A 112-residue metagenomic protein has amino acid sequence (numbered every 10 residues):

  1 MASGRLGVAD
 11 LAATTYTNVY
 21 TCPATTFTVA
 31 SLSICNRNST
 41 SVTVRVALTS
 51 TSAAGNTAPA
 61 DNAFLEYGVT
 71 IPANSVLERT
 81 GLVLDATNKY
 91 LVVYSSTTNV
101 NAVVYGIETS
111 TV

Functional and structural regions predicted by a protein language model:
M1-F27, S31, V44, Y94-V112: C-terminal interaction-tip segments
S3-L6, T51-A53, Y90-L91: Intrinsically disordered, low-complexity boundary segments flanking structured domains
P23-T26, N38-T40, D85: Short loop/turn positions at the edges of beta-strands in beta-sheet-rich folds
C35-N56, T98, G106-T109: Short acidic, flexible loop segments centered on an aromatic residue
A53-K89: Intrinsically disordered, low-complexity Pro/Gly/Ser/Thr-rich segments with frequent PxxP/GP/PP motifs and embedded
